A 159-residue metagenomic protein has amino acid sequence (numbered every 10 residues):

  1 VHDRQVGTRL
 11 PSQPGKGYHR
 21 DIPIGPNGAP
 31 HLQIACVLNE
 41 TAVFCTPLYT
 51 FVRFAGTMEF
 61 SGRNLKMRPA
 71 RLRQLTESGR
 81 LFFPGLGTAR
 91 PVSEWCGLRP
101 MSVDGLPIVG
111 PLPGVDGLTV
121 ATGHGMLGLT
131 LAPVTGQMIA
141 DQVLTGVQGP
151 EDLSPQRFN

Functional and structural regions predicted by a protein language model:
V1-D116: Active-site substrate-recognition segment that forms the wall of the catalytic cavity or substrate channel
I108-N159: C-terminal lid/capping helical subdomain adjacent to the catalytic/cofactor pocket in oxidative enzymes
